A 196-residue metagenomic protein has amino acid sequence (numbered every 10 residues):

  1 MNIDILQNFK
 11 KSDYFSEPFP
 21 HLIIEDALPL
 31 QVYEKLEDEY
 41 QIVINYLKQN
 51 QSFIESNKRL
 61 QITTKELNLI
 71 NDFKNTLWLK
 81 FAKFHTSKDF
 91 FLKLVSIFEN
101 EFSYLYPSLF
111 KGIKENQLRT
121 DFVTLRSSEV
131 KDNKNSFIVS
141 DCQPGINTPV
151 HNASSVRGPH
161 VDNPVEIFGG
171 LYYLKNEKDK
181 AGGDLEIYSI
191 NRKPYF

Functional and structural regions predicted by a protein language model:
M1-F196: Fe(II)/2-oxoglutarate oxygenase catalytic core
